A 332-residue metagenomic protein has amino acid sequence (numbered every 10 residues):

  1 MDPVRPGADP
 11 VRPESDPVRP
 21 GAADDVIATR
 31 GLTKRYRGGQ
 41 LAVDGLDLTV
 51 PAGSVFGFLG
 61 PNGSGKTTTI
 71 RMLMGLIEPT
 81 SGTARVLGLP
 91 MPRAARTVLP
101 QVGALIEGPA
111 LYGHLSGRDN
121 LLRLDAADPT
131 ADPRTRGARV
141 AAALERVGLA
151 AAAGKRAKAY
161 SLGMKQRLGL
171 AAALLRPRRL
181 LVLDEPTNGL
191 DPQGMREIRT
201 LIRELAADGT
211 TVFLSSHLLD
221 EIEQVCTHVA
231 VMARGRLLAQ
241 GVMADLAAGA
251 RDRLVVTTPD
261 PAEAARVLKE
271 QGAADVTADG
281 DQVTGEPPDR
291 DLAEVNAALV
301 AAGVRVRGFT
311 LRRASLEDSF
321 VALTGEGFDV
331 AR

Functional and structural regions predicted by a protein language model:
D2-G7, R19-G21, P287-R332: C-terminal coupling/interaction segments
E14-S15: Intrinsic-disorder/low-complexity detector
D24-T29, K34-A233, A239: ABC transporter nucleotide-binding domains
A157, D281, R312: Residue-level "edge-of-site" marker
I198-E286: ABC transporter nucleotide-binding domain
